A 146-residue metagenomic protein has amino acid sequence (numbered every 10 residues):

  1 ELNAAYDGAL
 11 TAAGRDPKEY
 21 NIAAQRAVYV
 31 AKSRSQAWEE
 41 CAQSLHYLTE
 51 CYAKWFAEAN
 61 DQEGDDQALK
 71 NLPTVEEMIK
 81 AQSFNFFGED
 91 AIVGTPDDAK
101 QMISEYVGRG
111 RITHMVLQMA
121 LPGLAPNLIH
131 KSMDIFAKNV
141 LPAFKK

Functional and structural regions predicted by a protein language model:
E1-D7, A125-K145: C-terminal helical cap(s) of enzyme catalytic domains, especially alpha/beta-barrels
E1-I112, K145: An alpha-helical appendage that flanks or caps ligand/catalytic pockets
A120-L124: A short, acidic, flexible beta-alpha connecting loop/helix-capping segment that sits on the rim of active
